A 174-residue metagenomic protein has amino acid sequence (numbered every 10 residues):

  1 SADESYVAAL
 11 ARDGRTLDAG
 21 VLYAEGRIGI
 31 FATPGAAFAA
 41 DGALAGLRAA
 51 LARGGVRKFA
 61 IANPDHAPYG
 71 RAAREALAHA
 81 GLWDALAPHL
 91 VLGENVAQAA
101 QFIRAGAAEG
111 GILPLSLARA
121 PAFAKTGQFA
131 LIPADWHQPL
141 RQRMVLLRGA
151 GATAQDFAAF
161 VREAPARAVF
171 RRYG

Functional and structural regions predicted by a protein language model:
S1-G174: Exported/periplasmic ABC-transporter solute-binding proteins
